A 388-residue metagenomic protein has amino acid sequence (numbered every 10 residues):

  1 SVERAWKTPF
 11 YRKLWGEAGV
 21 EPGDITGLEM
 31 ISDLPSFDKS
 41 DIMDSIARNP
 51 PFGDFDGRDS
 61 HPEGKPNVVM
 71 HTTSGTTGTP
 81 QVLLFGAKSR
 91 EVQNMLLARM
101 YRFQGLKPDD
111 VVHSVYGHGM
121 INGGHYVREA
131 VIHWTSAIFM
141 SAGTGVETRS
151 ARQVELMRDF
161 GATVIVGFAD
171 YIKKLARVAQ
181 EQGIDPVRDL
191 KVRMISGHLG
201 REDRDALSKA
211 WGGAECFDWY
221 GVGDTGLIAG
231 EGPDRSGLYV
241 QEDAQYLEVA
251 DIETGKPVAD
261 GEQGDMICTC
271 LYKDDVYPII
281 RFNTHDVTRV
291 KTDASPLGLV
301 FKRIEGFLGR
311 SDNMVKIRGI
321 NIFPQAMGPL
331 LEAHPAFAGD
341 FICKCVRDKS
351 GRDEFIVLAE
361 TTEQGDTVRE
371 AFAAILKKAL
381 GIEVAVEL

Functional and structural regions predicted by a protein language model:
S1-E3, T135-L388: Active-site glycine/GP-rich loop and adjacent strand/helix microenvironment that borders small-molecule binding pockets
S1-T72, G78-M95, F103, D159 (+3 more regions): Nucleotide 5′-phosphate-binding alpha/beta core
A5, T72-T76, V112, I165 (+1 more regions): Conserved S/T- and glycine-rich ATP-binding loop of Class I adenylate-forming
N67, R90, G117-I121, D170-Y171: Short glycine-enriched loops at secondary-structure junctions
G78-V92, A130, A137-S141, A162-V166 (+1 more regions): Acidic/glycine-enriched edge-of-secondary-structure segments
K88, H118, N122, S141-T148: Alpha-helix capping and helix-loop boundary segments enriched in small/acidic/polar residues
Q93-V111, T148-G161: Conserved ATP-dependent adenylate/AMP-binding module captured primarily in the ANL superfamily
R102-W134: Conserved AMP-binding loop of ANL adenylate-forming enzymes
